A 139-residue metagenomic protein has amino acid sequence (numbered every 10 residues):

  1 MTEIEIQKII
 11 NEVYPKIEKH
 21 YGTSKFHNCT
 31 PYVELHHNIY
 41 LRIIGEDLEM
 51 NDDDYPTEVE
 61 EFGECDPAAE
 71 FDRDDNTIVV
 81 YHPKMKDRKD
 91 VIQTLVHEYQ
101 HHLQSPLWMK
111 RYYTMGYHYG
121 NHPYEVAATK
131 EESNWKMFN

Functional and structural regions predicted by a protein language model:
M1-K8, N121: A short, highly charged nucleic-acid-interacting micro-segment common to nuclease and nuclease-linked defense proteins
E5-C29: Zn2+-dependent metallopeptidase catalytic core
K16-H20, K25, I39-I44, K84: Amphipathic alpha-helical interface segments
T30-I39: Acidic helix-start/capping segments at beta-turn-to-alpha-helix junctions
E46-K89: Active-site scaffold of zinc-dependent metalloenzymes
K89-Q93, S105-N134: Post-HEXXH active-site segment of zinc metalloproteases
V96-Q104: Short active-site segment of divalent metal-dependent hydrolases/proteases that encodes the spacing between
K136-N139: Long, well-structured alpha-helical subdomains associated with metal-dependent extracellular/ecto-lumenal hydrolases
